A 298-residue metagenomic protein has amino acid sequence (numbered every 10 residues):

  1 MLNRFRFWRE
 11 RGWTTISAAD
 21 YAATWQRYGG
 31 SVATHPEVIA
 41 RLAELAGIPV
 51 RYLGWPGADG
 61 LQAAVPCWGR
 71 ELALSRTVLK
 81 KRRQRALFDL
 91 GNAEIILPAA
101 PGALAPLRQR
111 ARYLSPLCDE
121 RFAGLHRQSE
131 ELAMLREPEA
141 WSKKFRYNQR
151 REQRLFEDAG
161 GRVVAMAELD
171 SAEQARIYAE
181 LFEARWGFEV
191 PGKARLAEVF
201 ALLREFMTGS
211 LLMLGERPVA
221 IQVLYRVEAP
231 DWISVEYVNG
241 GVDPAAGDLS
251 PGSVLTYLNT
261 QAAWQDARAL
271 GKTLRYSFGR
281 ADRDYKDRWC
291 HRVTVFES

Functional and structural regions predicted by a protein language model:
L2-A73, L114-R127, E137-G247: A conserved beta-strand-loop-helix scaffold within acyl/acetyltransferase catalytic domains
D59, Q84-E130: Non-catalytic accessory segments adjacent to catalytic cores
S75-T77, F88-D89, R154, W186-G187 (+3 more regions): Short, surface-exposed linear patches
T77-A100, N239-P251: Short, solvent-exposed cationic patches
V78-L79, Q84, E180, R195 (+3 more regions): General N-terminal targeting signals
I95-P98, R162-A165, A194-A197, G241-V242 (+2 more regions): Short C-terminal domain-edge/linker segments immediately following a structured domain
L132-R136: Fungal eukaryote-biased detector of long internal structured cores
F206-S298: Aromatic (often tryptophan-rich) hydrophobic motifs at membrane interfaces
